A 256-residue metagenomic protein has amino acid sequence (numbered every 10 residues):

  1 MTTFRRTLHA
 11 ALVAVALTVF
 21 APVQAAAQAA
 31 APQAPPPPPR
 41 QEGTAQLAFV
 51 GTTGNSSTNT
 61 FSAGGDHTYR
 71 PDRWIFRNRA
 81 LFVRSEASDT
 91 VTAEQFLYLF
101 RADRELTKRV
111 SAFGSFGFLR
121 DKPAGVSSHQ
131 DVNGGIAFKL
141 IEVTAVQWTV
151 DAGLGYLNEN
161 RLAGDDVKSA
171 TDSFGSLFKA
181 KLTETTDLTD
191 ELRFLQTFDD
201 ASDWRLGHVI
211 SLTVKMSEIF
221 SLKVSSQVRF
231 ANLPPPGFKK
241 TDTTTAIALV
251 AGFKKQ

Functional and structural regions predicted by a protein language model:
M1-R40, K254-Q256: Cleavable N-terminal export/targeting peptides
P37-G51, R73-N78: Transmembrane beta-strand segments of Gram-negative outer membrane beta-barrel proteins
Q41, D72-R77, R109-A112, T144-W148 (+3 more regions): Repeated loop/turn-to-beta-strand initiation elements of outer-membrane beta-barrel proteins
Q41, S57-F61, T92-F96, S128-V132 (+4 more regions): Residues that define the transmembrane beta-barrel architecture of outer-membrane proteins
L47-F49, G65, N78-R84, Y98-F100 (+6 more regions): Transmembrane beta-barrel strands of outer-membrane/channel proteins
V50-G54, R70, V83-D89, E105 (+7 more regions): Sequence/structural signature of outer-membrane beta-barrel proteins
N133, L212-K215, T241-Q256: Outer-membrane beta-barrel "beta-signal"
A145-S221: Outer-membrane beta-barrel transmembrane domain signature
